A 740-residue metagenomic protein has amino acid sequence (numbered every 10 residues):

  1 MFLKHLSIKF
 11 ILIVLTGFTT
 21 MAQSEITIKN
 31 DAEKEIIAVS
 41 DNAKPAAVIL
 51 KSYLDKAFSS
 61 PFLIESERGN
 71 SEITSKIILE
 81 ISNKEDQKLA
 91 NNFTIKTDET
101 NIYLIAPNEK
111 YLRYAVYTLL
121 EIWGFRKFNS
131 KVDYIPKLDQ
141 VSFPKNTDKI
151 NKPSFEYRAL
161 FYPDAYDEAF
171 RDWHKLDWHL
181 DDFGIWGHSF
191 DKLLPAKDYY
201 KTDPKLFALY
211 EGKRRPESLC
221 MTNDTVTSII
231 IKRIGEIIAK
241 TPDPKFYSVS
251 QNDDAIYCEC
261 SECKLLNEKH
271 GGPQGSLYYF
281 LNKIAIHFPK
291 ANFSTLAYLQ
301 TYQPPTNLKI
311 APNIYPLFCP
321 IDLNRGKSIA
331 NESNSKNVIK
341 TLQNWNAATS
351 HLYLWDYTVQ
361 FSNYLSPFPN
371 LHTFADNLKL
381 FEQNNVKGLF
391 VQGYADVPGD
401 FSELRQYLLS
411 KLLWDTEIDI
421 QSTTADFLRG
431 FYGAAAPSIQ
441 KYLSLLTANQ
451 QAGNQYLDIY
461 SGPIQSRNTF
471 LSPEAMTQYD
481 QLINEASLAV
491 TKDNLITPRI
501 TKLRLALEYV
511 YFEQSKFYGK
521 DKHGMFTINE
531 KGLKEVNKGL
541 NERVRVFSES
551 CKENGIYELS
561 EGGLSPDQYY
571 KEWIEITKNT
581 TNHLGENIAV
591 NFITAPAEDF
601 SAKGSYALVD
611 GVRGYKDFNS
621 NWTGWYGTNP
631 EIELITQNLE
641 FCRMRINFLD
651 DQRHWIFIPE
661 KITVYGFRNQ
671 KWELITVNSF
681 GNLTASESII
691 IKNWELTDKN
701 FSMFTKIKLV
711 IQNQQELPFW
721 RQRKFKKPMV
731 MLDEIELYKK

Functional and structural regions predicted by a protein language model:
M1-F10: Bacterial N-terminal signal peptides that target proteins for export
K9, I13, M21-E99, V141-N146: Acidic, contiguous N-terminal accessory segments
N42-I49, Y53, D86-Y279, A285-P289 (+3 more regions): Feature activates predominantly on carbohydrate-active enzymes
V226, K336-P437, K441: Structured mid-domain segments that build the active-site/substrate or prosthetic-cofactor binding neighborhood
Y298-D322, S366-N370, P398-R405: Substrate-binding cleft/loops of secretory-pathway carbohydrate-active enzymes
L412-G614, N619: Catalytic domains of carbohydrate-active enzymes that cleave complex glycans
Y615-T676, I690-K740: Aromatic, loop-rich ligand-recognition surfaces of beta-strand-rich domains
L674-T684: Solvent-exposed serine/threonine-rich low-complexity stretches and specific carbohydrate-binding patches
